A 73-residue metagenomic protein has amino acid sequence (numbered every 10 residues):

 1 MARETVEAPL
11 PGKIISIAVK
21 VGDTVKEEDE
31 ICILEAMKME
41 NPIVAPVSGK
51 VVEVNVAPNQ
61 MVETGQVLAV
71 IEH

Functional and structural regions predicted by a protein language model:
M1-P11, E30-P46: Short beta-strand-turn/beta-hairpin segments enriched in glycine/proline and small hydrophobics that form edge-strand
L10, K20, V47, A57: Short, ordered coil/turn segments that flank beta-strands lining enzyme active or ligand-binding pockets
S16-K20, T24, E53-V56: Short histidine-centered loop motifs in beta-beta connectors
K26-P42, E63-H73: Short hydrophobic beta/alpha edge segments that flank linear recognition/processing sites
